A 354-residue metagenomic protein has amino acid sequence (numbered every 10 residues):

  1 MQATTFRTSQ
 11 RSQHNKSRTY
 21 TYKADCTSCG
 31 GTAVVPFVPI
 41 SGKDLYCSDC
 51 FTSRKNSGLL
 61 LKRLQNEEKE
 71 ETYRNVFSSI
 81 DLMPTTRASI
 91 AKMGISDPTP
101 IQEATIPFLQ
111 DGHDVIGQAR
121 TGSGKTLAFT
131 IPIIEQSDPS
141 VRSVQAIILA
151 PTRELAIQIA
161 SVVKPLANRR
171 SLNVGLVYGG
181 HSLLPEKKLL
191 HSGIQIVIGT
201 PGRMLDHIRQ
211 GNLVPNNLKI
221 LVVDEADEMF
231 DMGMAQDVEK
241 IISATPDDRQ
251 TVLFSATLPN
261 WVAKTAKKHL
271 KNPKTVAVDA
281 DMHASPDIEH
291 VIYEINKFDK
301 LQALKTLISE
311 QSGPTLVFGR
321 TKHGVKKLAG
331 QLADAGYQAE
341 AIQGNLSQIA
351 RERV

Functional and structural regions predicted by a protein language model:
M1-Q10: N-terminal acidic, proline/glycine-rich, low-complexity intrinsically disordered segments
Q2, P39, L45, F51-T52 (+1 more regions): Conserved helicase RecA-like core
Q10-R18: Short, intrinsically disordered linker segments that flank or connect zinc-binding domains
Y20-A24, N75: Short structural boundary motif marking the start of a folded domain
K23, D44-L45: Residues immediately within or flanking Cys/His clusters that coordinate Zn2+ in small zinc-binding modules
C26-C29, C47-C50: Short cysteine-rich clusters marking metal-coordination/redox-active sites
T32-V38, N56-S57: Short, non-ligating residues that shape and space the ligands of small metal-coordination modules and catalytic
C50-E71, V76: Interdomain "pre-motor" coupling segment immediately N-terminal to P-loop NTPase/helicase cores
